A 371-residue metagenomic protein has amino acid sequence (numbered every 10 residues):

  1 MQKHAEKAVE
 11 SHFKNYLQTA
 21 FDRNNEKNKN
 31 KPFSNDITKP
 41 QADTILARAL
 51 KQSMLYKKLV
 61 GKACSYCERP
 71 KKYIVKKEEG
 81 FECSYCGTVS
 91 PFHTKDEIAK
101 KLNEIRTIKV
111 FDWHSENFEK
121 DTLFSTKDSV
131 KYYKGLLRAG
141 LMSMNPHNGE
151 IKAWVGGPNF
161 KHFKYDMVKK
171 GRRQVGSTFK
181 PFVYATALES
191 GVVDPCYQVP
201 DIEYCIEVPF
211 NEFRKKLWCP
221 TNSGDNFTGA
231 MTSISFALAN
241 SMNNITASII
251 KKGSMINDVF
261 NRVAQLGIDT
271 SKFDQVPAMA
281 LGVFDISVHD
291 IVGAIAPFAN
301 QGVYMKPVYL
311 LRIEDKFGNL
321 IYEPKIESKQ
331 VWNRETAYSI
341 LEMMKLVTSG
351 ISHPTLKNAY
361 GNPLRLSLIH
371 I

Functional and structural regions predicted by a protein language model:
M1, K71, K127-V130, Y165-R173 (+5 more regions): Second-shell loop/turn segments in exported
Q2-N15, D43-Y66, Y73-N145, E150 (+5 more regions): A penicillin-recognizing enzyme superfamily signal
K3, F163, R173, S177 (+13 more regions): Feature representing long, continuous alpha-helical segments
Y16-N25, C196, S271-M279, K306-Y309 (+1 more regions): Surface-exposed patches in mature extracellular/periplasmic domains of secreted proteins
K134, A139-P146, I151, F179 (+3 more regions): C-terminal substrate/ligand-recognition segments
V193-N257, Y304, K316-L341, K345-L346: Conserved catalytic neighborhood of penicillin-recognizing serine enzymes
E212-N222, G253-I295, G302, K306-Y309: Mid-domain, small-residue-enriched loop/turn segments at the edges of structured enzyme/sensor domains
A237, I369-I371: Conserved small/polar residues in nucleotide/adenosyl-binding loops
